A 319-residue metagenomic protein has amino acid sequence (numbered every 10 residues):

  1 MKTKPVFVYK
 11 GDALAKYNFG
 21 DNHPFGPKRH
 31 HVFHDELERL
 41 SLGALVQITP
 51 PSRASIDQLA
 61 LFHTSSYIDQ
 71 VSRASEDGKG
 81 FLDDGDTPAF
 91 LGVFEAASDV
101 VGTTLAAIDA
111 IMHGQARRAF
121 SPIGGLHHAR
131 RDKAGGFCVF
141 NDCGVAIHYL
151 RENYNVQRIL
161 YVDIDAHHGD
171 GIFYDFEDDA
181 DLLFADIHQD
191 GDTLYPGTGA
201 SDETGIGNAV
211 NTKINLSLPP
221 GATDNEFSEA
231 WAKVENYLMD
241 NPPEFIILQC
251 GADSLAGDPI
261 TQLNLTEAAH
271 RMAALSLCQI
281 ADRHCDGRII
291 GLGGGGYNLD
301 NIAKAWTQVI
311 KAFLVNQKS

Functional and structural regions predicted by a protein language model:
M1-A60: N-terminal low-complexity, Ser/Thr- and acidic-residue-enriched intrinsically disordered segments
K2-Y9, A15, D69-S319: A general "terminal functional-core" signal
K28, V32, A54, F62-S66 (+2 more regions): Generic alpha-helix structural propensity
S41-G43, Y67, H113: Short amphipathic alpha-helical segments with coiled-coil-like heptad repeat character
S52-E76: Charged, often glycine-rich, active-site loop that binds/positions anionic groups
